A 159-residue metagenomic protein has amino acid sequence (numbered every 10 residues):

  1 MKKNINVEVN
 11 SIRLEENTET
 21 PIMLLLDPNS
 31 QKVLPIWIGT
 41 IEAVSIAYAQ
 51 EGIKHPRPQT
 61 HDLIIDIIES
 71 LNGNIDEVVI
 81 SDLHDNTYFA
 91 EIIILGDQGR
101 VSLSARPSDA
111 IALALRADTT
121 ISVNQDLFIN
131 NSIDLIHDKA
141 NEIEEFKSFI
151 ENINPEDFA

Functional and structural regions predicted by a protein language model:
K2-A159: Divalent-cation
